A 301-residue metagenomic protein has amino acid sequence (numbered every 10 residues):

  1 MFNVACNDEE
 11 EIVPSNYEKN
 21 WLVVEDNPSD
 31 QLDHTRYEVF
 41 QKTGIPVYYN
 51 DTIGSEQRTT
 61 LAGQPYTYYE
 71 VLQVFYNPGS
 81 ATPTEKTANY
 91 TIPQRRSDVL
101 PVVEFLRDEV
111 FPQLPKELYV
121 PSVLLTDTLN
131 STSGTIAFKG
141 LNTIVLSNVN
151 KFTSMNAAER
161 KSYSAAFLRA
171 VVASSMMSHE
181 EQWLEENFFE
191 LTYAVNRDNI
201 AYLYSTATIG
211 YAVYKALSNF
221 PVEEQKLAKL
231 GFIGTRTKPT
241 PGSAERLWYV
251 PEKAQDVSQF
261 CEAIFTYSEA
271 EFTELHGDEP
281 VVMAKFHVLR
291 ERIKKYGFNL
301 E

Functional and structural regions predicted by a protein language model:
F2-A5: C-terminal motif of bacterial Sec signal peptides marking the signal peptidase cleavage site
N7-V103, Q113, S243-P251, L275-E301: Acidic/polar, low-complexity intrinsically disordered N-terminal segments immediately downstream of a Sec signal
I12-S15, D30, P115, T132 (+7 more regions): An almost-null, non-specific background feature that weakly reflects generic protein context rather than any particular
S15-N20, N27, D33, T91 (+12 more regions): Serine/threonine-rich low-complexity intrinsically disordered regions
V24, P28, G44-V47, S55-E56 (+13 more regions): Residue-level detector of solvent-exposed, low-hydrophobicity positions
T35, T43, T52, T59-T60 (+12 more regions): Residue-identity detector for threonine
N89-T208: Acidic/His-rich structured neighborhood in mature extracellular/periplasmic domains
Y193-E301: Metalloprotease/metallohydrolase-associated module, dominated by Zn2+-dependent proteases
